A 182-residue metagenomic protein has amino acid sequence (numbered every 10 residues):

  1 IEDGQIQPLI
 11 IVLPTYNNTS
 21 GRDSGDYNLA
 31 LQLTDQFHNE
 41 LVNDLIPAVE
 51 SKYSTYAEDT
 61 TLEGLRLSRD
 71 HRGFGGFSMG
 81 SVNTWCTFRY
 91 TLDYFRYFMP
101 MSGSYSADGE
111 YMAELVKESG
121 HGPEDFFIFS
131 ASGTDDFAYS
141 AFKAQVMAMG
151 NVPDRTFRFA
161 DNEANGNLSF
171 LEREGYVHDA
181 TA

Functional and structural regions predicted by a protein language model:
I1-A182: Non-catalytic cap/lid and distal C-terminal segments of serine-dependent acyl enzymes
